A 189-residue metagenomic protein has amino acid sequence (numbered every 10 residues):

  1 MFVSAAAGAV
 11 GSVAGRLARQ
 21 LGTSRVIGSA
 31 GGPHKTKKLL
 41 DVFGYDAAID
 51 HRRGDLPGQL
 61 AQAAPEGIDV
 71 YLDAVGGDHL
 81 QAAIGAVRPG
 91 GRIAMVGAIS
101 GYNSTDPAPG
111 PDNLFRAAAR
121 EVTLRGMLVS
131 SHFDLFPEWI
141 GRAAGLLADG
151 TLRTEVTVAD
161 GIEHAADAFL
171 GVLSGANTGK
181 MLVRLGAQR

Functional and structural regions predicted by a protein language model:
M1-R53: Mid-domain Rossmann-like dinucleotide-binding core that forms the NAD(H)/NADP(H) cofactor-binding site
A7, R53, V75-G76, G97: Short glycine-/small-residue-rich Rossmann-like dinucleotide-binding loops
T23, L39-L40, D78-T151, G186-R189: Glycine-rich phosphate-binding loop and adjacent beta-alpha segment of Rossmann(oid) nucleotide-cofactor-binding
Y45, E66-I68, L152: Local beta-strand N-terminus motif with an aromatic residue
D46-R52, T157-H164: Short acidic-hydrophobic, aromatic-tinged amphipathic segments that line or gate anion-handling sites
D55-E66: Short amphipathic alpha-helix with an adjacent loop that forms part of the alpha/beta core around
E66-D73, G91-R92: Short SAM/SAH-binding signature in class I
T151-V158, A166-R189: C-terminal capping/lid region of NAD(P)-dependent oxidoreductase domains
